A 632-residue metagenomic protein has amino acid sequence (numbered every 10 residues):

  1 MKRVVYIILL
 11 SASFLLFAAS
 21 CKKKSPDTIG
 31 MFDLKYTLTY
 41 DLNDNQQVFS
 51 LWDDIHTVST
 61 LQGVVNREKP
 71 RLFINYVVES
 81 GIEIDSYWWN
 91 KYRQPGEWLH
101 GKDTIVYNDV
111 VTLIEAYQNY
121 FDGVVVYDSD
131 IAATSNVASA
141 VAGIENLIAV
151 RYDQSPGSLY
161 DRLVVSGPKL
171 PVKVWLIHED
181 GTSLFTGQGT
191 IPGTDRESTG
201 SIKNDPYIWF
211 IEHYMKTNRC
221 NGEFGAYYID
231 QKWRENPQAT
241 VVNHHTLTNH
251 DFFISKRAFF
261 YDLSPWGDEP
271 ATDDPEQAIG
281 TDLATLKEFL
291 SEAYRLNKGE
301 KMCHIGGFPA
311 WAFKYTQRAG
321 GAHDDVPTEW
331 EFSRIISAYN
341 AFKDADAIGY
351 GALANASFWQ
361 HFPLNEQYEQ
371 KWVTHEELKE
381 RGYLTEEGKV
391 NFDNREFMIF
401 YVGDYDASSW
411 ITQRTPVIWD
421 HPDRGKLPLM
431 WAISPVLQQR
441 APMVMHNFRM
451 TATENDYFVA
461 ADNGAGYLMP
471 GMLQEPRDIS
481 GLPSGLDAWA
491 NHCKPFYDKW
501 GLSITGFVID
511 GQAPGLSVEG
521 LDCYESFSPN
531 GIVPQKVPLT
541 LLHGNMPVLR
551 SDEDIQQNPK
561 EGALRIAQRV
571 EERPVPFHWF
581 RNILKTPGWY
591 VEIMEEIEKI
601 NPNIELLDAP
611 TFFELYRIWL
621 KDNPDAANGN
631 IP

Functional and structural regions predicted by a protein language model:
K2-L10: Sec-dependent signal peptide recognition, specifically the positively charged N-region followed immediately by
F17-S20: C-terminal motif of bacterial Sec signal peptides marking the signal peptidase cleavage site
K24, A345-E376, F612-P632: A recurrent domain-boundary module in secreted/ectodomain proteins
P26-E366: Preference for solvent-exposed, low-hydrophobicity sequence contexts
D282-A310, M398, G403-P416, P422-L429 (+2 more regions): Catalytic grooves of carbohydrate-active enzymes
A356-R449: Active-site beta->alpha N-cap acidic-glycine motif
V390-F392, V417-R424, R440-N463, Y497 (+3 more regions): Acidic (Asp/Glu)-rich catalytic clusters
S434-P495, K499-L502: Substrate-binding cleft of extracellular glycoside hydrolase catalytic domains
